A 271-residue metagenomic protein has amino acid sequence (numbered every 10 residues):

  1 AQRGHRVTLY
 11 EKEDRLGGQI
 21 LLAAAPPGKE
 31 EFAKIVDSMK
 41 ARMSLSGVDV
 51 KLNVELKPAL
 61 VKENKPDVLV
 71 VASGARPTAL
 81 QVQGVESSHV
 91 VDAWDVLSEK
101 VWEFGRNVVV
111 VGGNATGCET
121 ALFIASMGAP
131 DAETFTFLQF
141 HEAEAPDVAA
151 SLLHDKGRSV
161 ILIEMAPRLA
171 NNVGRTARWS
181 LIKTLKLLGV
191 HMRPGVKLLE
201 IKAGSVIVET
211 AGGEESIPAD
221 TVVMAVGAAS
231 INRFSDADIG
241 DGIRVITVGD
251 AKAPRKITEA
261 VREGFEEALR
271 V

Functional and structural regions predicted by a protein language model:
A1-L16, K51-K65, A72-H89, W94-V173 (+1 more regions): Rossmann-like dinucleotide/flavin-binding elements
G18-N64, A166, N171-V196: N-terminal Rossmann-like dinucleotide/flavin-binding domain of flavoprotein oxidoreductases that bind FAD/FMN
S46, L69-V70: Alpha-helix boundary/capping detector
K202-V206: Short, hydrophobic/aromatic-rich segments at coil-to-beta transitions
